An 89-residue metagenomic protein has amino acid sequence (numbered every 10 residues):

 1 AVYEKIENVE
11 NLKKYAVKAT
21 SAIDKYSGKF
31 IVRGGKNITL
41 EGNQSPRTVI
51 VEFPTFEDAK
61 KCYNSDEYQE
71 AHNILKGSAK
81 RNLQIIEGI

Functional and structural regions predicted by a protein language model:
A1-R47, P54-N64, E87-I89: Short S/T/G/P-rich N-terminal loop/turn motif that feeds into the first structured element of a domain
R47-V49, N82: Short beta-strand micro-motifs in enzyme catalytic cores
A59-Q84: C-terminal structural segments of small proteins and small subunits
